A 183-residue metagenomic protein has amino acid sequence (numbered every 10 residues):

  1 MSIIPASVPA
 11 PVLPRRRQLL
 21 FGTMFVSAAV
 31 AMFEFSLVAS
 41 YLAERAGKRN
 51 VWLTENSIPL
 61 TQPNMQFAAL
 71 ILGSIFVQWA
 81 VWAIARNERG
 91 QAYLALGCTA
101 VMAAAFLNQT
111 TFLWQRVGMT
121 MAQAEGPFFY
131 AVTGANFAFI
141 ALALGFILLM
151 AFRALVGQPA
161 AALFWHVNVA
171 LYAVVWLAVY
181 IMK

Functional and structural regions predicted by a protein language model:
M1-K183: ...captures the hydrophobic TM-helix bundle architecture rather than a specific catalytic motif, and can also fire on
